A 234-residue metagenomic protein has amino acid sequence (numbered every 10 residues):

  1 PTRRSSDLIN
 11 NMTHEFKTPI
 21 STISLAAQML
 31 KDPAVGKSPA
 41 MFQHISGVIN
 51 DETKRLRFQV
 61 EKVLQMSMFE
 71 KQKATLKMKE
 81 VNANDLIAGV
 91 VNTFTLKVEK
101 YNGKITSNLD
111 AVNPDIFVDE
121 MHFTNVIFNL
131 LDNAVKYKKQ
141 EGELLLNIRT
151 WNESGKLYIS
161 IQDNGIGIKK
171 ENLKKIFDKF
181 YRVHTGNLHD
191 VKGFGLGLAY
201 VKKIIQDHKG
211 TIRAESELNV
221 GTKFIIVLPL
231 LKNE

Functional and structural regions predicted by a protein language model:
T2-S5: Short, small-residue-biased leader/transition segments that mark boundaries at the very start of proteins
D51-L56: Short alpha-helical segment of the dimerization/phosphotransfer core of two-component systems
K71-L76, D115-V118: Conserved micro-motifs of the catalytic ATP-binding
K77-N82, E99, K104-P114: Conserved catalytic submotifs in the C-terminal HATPase_c
E143-G155: Short beta-strand/loop element within the Bergerat-fold HATPase_c
I168-F180: Short conserved segment of the HATPase_c
K209-G210: Conserved glycine-rich
